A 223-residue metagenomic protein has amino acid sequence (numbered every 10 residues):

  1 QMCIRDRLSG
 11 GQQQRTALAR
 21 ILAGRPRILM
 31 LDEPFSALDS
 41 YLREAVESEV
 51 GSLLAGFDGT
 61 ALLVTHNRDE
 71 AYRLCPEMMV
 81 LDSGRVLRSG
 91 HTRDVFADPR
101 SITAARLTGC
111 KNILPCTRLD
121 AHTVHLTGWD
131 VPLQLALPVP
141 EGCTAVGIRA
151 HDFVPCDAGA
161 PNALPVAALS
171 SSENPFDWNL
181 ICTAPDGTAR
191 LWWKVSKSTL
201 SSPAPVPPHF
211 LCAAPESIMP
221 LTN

Functional and structural regions predicted by a protein language model:
Q1, R5-T103: ABC ATPase nucleotide-binding domains
G10-G11, G84, G90, G109 (+3 more regions): Glycine-centered flexibility sites
H91, T103, T117, P165-A167: Residues located in well-ordered beta-strands
A97-D120, G147: C-terminal boundary and immediately downstream tail of ABC-type ATPase nucleotide-binding domains
K111, H122-N223: Non-catalytic connector elements of ABC transporters
